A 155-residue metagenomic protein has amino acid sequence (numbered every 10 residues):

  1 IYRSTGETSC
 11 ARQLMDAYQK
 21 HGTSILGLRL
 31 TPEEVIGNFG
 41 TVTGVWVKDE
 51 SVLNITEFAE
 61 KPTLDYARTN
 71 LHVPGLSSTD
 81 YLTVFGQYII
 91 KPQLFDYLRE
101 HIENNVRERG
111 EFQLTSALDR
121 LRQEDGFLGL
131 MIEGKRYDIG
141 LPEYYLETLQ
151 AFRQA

Functional and structural regions predicted by a protein language model:
I1-W46, R99: Conserved beta-loop-beta/alpha segment of the NTase-like Rossmann-fold superfamily that binds/positions NTPs
Q19-S24, L53, E124-D125: Short coil/turn connectors at secondary-structure junctions
V42-W46, S51, F58, Y66-A155: Conserved alpha/beta core of the MobA/IspD/sugar-nucleotide pyrophosphorylase nucleotidyltransferase superfamily
